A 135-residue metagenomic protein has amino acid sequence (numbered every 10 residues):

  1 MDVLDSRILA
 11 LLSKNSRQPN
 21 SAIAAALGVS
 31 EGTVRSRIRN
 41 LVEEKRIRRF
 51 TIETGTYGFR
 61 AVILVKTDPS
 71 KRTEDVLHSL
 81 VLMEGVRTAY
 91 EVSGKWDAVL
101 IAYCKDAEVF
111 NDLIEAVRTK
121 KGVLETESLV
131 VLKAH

Functional and structural regions predicted by a protein language model:
M1-H135: A compositional/biophysical signature of low hydrophobicity enriched in polar/charged and small residues
